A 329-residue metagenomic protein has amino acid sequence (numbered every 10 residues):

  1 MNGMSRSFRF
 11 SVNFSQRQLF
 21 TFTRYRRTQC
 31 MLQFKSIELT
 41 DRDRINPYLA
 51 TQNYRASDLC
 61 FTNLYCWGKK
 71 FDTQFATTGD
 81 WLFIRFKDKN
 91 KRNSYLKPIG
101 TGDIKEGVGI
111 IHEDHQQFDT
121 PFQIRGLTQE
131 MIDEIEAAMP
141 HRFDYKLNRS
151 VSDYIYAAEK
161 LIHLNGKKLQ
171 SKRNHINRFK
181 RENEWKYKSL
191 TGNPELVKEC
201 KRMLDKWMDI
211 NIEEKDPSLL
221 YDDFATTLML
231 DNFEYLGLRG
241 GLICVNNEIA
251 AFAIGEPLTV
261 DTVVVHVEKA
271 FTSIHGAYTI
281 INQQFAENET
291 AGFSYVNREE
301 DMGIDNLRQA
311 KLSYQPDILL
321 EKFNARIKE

Functional and structural regions predicted by a protein language model:
M1-M4: Methionine residue identity
L19-C30: Short, Lys/Arg-enriched N-terminal segments with co-localized hydrophobic residues within the first ~10-30 amino acids
M31-G79: Amide-forming acyltransferase catalytic core, primarily the GNAT-like/NAT-type and related acyltransferase folds
D58-M131, C244-T272: Conserved donor-binding loop and adjoining core beta-sheet/short helix segment in diverse acyl/aminoacyl transferases
I132-Y145, N174, G303-L319: Conserved active-site alpha-helix within GNAT-family acetyltransferase domains
P140-D216: Acyltransferase donor/substrate-recognition loop-hinge adjacent to the catalytic core
L196-E248: Short, conserved active-site entrance elements at the starts or edges of catalytic domains
G237-K328: Aromatic (often tryptophan-rich) hydrophobic motifs at membrane interfaces
